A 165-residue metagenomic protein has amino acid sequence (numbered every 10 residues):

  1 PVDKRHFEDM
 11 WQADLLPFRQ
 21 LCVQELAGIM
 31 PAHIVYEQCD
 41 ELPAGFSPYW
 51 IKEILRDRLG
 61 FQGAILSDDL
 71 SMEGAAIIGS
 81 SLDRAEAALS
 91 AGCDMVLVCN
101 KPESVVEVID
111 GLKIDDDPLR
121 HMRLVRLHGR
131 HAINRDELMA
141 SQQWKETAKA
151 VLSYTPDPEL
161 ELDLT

Functional and structural regions predicted by a protein language model:
P1-R120, V125-G129, I133-E137: Second-shell residues forming the walls of enzyme active-site clefts
G129-T165: A short C-terminal boundary segment appended to hydrolase-like catalytic domains
